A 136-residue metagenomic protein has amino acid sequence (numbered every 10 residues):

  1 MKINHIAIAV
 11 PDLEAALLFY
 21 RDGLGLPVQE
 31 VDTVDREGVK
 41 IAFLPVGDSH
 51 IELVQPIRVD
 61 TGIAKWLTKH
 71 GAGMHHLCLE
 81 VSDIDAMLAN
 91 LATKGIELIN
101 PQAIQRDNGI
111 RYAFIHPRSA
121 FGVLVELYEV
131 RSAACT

Functional and structural regions predicted by a protein language model:
M1-A15, A72-V81, A133-T136: N-terminal beta-strand motif that seeds the catalytic metal site of vicinal oxygen chelate
K2-N4, L26-R36, R58-H75, K94-R111 (+1 more regions): A cross-kingdom feature marking solvent-exposed beta-strand/loop segments within repeated, beta-rich binding/scaffold
I3, L17-Y20, L44, I51-V54 (+4 more regions): Short, structured motif recognition centered on aromatic/hydrophobic residues
P11, P45-G47, R118: Short strand-coil-strand connectors
E14-P27, L91-K94: Amphipathic alpha-helical segments
V34-H50: C-terminal "cap" of GNAT-fold acetyltransferases
A42-F43, L79, L88-T136: Vicinal oxygen chelate
G47-I51, R58-D60, I84: Short, charged/polar surface micro-motifs in flexible loops or helix N-caps
